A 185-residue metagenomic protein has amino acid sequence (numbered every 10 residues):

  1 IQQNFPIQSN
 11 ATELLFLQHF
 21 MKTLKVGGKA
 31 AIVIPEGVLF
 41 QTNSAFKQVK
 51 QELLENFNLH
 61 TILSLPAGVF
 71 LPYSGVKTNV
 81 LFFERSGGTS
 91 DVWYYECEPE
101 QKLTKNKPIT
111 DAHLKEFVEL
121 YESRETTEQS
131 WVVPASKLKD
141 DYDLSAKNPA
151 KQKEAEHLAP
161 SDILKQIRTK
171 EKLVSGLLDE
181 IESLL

Functional and structural regions predicted by a protein language model:
I1-L185: A conserved structural/catalytic subdomain of Rossmann-like adenosyl-cofactor enzymes
